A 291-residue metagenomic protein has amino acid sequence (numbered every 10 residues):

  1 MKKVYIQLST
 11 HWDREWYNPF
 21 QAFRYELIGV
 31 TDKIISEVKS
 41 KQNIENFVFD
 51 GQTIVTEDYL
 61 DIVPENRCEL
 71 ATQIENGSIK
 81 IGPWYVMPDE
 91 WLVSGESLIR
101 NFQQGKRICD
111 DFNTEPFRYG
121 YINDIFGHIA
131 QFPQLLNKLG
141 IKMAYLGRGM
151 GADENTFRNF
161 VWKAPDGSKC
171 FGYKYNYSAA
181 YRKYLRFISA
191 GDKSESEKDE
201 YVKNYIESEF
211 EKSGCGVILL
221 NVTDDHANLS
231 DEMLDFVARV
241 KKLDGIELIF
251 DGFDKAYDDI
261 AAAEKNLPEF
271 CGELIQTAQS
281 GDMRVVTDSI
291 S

Functional and structural regions predicted by a protein language model:
M1-S291: Catalytic-domain carbohydrate-binding cleft regions of carbohydrate-active enzymes
